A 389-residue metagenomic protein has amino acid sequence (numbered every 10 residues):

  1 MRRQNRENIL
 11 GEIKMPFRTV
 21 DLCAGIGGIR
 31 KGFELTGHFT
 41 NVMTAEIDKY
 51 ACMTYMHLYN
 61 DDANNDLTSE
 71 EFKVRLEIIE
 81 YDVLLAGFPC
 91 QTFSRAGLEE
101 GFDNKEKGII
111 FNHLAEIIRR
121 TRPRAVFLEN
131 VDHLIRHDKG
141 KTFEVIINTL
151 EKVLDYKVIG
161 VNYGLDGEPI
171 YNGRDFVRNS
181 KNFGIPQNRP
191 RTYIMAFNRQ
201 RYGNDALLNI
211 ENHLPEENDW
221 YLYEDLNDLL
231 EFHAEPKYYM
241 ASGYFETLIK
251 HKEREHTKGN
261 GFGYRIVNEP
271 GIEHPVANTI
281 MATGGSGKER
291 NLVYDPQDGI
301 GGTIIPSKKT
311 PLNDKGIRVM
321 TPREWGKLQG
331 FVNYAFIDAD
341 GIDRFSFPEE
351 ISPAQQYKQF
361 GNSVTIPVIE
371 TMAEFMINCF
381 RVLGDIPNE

Functional and structural regions predicted by a protein language model:
M1-F39, A45, A51: S-adenosyl-L-methionine
P16, T40-N41, Y81, P123: Local beta-strand N-terminus motif with an aromatic residue
Y55: Conserved SAM-binding loop
D61-T68: Conserved SAM-binding strand-loop segment of SAM-dependent methyltransferases
T68-V74: Short loop/turn elements that flank and shape the SAM/SAH-binding pocket of Class I
V74-Y81, Q91-G287, G302: Class I S-adenosyl-L-methionine
G243-E389: C-terminal target-recognition/interaction regions appended to catalytic cores
